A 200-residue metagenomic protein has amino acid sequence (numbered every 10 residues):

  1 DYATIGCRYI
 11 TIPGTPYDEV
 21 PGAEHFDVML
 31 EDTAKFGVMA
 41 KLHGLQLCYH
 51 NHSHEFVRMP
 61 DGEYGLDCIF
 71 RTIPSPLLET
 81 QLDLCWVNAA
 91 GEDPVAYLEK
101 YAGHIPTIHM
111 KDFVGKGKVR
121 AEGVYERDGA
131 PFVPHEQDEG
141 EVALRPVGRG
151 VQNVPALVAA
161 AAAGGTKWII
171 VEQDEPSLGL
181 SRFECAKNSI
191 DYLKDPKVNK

Functional and structural regions predicted by a protein language model:
D1-T80, K100, F183: Active-site acidic/histidine proton-transfer and metal-coordination neighborhood in alpha/beta enzyme cores
G6, P60-G62, L66-K200: Histidine-acidic metal/acid-base catalytic patches
